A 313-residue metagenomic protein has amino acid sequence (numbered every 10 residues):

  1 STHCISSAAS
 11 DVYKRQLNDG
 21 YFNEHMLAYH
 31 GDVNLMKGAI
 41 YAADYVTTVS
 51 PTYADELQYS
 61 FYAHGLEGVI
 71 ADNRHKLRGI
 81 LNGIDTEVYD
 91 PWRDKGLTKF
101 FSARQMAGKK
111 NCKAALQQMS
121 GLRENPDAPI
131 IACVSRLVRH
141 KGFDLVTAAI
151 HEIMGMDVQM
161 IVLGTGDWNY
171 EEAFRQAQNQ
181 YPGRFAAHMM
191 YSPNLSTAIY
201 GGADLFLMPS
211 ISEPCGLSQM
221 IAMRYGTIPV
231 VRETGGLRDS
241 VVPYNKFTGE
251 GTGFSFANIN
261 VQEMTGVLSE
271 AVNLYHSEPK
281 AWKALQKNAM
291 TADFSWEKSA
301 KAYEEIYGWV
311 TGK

Functional and structural regions predicted by a protein language model:
S1-A9, Y13: Single conserved hydrophobic/aromatic residue that forms the stacking wall/gate of nucleotide- or nucleobase-binding
R15-E124: Donor nucleotide-sugar binding/catalytic pocket of nucleotide-sugar-dependent glycosyltransferases
D19-F22, D157-A198: Nucleotide-activated donor-binding/catalytic signature segment of Leloir-type glycosyltransferases, i.e., the conserved
G83, P193, A198-T291: Catalytic binding pocket for nucleotide-activated donors in carbohydrate/polymer assembly enzymes
R123-H140: Conserved donor-binding/catalytic core segment of Leloir-type glycosyltransferases
V138-H151: A conserved mid-protein helix/loop that constitutes part of the nucleotide-sugar donor-binding site
W296-K313: C-terminal alpha-helical cap of glycosyltransferases
